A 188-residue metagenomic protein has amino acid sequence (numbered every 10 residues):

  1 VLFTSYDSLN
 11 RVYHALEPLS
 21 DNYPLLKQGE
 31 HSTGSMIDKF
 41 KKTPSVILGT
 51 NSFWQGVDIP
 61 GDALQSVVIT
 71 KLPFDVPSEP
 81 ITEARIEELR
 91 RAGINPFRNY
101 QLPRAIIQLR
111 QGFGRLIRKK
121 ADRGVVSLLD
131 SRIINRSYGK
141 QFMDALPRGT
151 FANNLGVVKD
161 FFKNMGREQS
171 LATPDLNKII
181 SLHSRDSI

Functional and structural regions predicted by a protein language model:
V1-I188: ASCE RecA-like P-loop NTPase motor cores that couple ATP hydrolysis to mechanical translocation on nucleic acids
